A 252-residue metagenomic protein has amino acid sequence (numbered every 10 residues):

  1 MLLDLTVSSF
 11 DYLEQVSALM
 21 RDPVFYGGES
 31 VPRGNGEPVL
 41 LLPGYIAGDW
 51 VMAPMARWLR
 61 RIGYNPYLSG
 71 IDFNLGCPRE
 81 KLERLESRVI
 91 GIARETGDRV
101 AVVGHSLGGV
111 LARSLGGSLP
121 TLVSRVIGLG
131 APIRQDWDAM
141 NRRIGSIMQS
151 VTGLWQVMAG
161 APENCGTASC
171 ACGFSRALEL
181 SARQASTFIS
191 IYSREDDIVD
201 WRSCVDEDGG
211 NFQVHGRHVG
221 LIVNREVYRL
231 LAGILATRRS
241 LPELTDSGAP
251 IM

Functional and structural regions predicted by a protein language model:
M1-L40, A47-W58, I62, E95 (+1 more regions): Flexible, membrane-associating and regulatory peripheral segments of lipid-active enzymes
D4, D11, A101, D196-D197 (+1 more regions): Acidic side chains
Y12, Y26, Y45, Y64-Y67 (+2 more regions): Sequence-level detector for tyrosine residue identity
L19, R88, L230, I234: Residues that form generic nucleotide/phosphate-binding pockets
G27-S30, G34, L41, R60 (+4 more regions): Amphipathic, alpha-helical segments enriched in basic
E37-W50, P54, R60-L178: Serine-dependent carboxylesterase/thioesterase catalytic core of lipase-like alpha/beta-hydrolase/SGNH enzymes
G117-S118, V123-M252: Helical cap/lid subdomain of alpha/beta-hydrolase-fold lipid enzymes that gates access to the catalytic pocket
